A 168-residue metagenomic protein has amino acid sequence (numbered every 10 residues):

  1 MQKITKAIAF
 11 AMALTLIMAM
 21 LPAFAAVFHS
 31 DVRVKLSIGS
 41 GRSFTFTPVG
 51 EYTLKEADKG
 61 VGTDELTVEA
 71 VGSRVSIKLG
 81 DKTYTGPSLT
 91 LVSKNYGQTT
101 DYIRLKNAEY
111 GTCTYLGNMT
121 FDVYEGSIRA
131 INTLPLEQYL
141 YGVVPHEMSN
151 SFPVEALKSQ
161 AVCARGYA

Functional and structural regions predicted by a protein language model:
Q2-A168: Conserved, single-site charged/polar hotspot
